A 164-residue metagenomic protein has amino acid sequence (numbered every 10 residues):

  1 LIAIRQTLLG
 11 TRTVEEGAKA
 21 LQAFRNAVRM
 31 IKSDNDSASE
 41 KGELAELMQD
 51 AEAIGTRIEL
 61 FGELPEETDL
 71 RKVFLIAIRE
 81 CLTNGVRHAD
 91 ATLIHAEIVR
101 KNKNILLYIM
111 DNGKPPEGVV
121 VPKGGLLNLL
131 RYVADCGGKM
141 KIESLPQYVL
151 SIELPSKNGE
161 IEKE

Functional and structural regions predicted by a protein language model:
L1-R57, V99: DHp/HisKA dimerization-phosphotransfer hairpin of two-component histidine kinases
L1-T7, E16, D69-L93: Histidine-centered phosphotransfer motif of kinases
R25-A27, S37-V73, I78, L82 (+2 more regions): Helix-loop-beta hinge of the Bergerat
I58-E66, R100, D111-G113, S144: Heptad-repeat coiled-coil segments of the DHp/HisKA dimerization-phosphoacceptor module
L93-K103, Y108-M110: Short beta-strand/loop element within the Bergerat-fold HATPase_c
G118-V149: ATP phosphate-binding glycine-rich loop and adjacent ATP-lid/helix-beta elements within ATP-binding kinase/ATPase
Y148-K157: Short C-terminal beta-strand
K157-E164: C-terminal end segment of the histidine kinase catalytic
